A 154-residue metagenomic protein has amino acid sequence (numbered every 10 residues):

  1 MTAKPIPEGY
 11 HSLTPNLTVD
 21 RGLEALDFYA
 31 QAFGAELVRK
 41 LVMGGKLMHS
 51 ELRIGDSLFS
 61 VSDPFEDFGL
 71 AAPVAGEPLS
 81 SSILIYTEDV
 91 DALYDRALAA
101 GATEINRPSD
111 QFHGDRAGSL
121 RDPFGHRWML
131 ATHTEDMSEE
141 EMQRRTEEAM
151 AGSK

Functional and structural regions predicted by a protein language model:
M1-N16, L26-D27, F33-R121, T132-K154: Vicinal oxygen chelate
T18-D20: Short, surface-exposed ligand-recognition loops at beta-strand->loop->(often short) alpha-helix junctions that present
F124: C-terminal catalytic core of tyrosine-transesterase DNA break-rejoin enzymes
